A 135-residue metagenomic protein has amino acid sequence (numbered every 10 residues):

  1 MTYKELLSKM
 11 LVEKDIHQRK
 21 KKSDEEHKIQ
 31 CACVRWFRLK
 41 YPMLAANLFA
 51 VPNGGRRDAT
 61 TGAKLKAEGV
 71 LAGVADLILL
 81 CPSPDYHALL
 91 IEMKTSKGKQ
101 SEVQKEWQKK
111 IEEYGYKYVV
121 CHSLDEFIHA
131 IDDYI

Functional and structural regions predicted by a protein language model:
M1-I135: Catalytic phosphate/metal-binding cores of nucleic-acid and nucleotide-processing enzymes, i.e., regions that mediate
